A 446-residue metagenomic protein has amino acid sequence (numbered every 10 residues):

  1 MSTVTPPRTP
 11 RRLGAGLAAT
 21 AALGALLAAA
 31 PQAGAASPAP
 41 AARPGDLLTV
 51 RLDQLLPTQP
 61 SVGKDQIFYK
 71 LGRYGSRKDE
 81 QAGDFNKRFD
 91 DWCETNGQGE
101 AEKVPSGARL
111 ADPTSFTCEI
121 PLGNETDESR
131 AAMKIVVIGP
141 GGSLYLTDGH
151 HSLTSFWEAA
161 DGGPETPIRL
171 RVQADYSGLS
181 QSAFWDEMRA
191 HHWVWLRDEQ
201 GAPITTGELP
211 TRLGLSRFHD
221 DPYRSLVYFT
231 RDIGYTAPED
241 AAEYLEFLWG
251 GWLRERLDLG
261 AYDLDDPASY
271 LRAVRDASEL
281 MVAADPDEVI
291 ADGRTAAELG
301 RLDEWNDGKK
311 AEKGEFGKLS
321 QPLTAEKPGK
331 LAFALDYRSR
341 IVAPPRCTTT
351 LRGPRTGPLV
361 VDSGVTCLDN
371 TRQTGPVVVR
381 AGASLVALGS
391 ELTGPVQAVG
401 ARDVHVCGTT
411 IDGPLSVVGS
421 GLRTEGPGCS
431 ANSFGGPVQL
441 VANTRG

Functional and structural regions predicted by a protein language model:
M1-A36: Secretory targeting and sorting signals
A42-T117, L122-D127, A132-V136, P140-S143 (+2 more regions): Surface-exposed, charge/polar-rich loops and edge strands
W92-E94, T117-E119, R346-T348, T366-L368 (+2 more regions): Sequence contexts marking disulfide-bonded cysteines in secreted/extracellular proteins
S143-Y145, T366, L385: Hydrophobic residues embedded in beta-strands of well-ordered beta-sheets
R346, R352-T356, S363-V365, T374 (+3 more regions): Tight coil/turn sites that cap or link beta-strands
D362, D369, T374, R380 (+8 more regions): Feature marks extracellular polysaccharide-active and adherence modules
